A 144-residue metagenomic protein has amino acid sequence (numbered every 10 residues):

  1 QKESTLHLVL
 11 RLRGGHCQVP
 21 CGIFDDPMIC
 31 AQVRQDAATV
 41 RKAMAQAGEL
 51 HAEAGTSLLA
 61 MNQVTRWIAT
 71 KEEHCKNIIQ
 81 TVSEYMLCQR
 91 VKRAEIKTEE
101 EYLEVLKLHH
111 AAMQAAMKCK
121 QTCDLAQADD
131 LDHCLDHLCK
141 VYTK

Functional and structural regions predicted by a protein language model:
Q1-G15: Ubiquitin system architectures
H16-G55: Immediate post-signal-peptide N-terminus of mature secreted/exported proteins
I29-D36, V64-W67, K71-H74, E101-L108 (+1 more regions): Amphipathic alpha-helix face/heptad-repeat signature
V40, M44-Y85: Alpha-helical segments in soluble extracytoplasmic regions
M44-L59, Q89, R93, A116-A126 (+1 more regions): Secondary-structure edge/capping motif, primarily at the C-terminal ends of alpha-helices and the immediately following
T81-E100: Short, solvent-exposed, charged loop/turn and helix-capping segments that join or cap alpha-helices on peripheral
E101-K144: Helix-rich interaction surfaces within compact, conserved domain-sized segments that mediate assembly or partner
